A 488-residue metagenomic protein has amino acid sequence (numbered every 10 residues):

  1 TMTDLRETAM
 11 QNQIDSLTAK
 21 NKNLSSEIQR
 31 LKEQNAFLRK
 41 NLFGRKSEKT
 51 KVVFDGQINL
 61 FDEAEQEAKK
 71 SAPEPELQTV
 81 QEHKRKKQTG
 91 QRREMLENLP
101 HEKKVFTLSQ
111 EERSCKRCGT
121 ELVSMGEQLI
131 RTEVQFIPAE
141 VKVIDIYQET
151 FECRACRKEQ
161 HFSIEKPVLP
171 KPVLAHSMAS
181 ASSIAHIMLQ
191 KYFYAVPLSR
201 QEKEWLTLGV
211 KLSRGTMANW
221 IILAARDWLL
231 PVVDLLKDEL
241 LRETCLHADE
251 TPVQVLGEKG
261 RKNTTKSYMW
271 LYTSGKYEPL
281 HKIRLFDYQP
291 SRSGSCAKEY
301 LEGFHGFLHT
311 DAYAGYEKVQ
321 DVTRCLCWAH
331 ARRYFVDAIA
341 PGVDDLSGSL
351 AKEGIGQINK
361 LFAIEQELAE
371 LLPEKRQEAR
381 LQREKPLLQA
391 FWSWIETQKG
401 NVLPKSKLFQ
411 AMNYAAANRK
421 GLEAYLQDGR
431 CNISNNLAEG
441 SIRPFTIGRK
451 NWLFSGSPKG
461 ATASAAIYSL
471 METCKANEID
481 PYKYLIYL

Functional and structural regions predicted by a protein language model:
T1-A175, A218, H247-A248, K276 (+1 more regions): Short, flexible loop/hinge motifs at secondary-structure junctions
M2, Q29, E112-R113, Q148-E152 (+1 more regions): Catalytic center-proximal scaffold of phosphoryl-transfer enzymes
